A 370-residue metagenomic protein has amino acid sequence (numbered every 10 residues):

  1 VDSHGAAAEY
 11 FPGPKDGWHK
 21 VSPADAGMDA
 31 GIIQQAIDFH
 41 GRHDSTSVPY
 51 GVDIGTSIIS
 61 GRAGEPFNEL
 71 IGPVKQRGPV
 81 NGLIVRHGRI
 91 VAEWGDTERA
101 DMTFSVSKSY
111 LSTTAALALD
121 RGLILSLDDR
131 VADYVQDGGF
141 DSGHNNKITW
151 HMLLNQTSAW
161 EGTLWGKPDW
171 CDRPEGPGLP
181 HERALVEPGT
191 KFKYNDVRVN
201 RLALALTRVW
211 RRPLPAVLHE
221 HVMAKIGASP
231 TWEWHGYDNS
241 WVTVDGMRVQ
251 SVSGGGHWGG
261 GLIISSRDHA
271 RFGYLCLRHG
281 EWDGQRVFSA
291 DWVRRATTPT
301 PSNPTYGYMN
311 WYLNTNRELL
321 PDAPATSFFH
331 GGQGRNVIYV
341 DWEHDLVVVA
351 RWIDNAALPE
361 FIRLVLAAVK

Functional and structural regions predicted by a protein language model:
V1-D96, R121-I124, R208, R212 (+1 more regions): N-terminal leader/targeting segments and the immediately adjacent pre-domain N-terminus
H19-V21, G41-P73, T103, S107 (+1 more regions): Active-site-proximal loop and beta-strand segments within enzyme catalytic domains
D29, G88, M102-L127, L153 (+3 more regions): Active-site SXXK
P73, R99, S142-H144, V186-Y194 (+3 more regions): Solvent-exposed loop and edge beta-strand segments that line ligand/cofactor-binding and catalytic clefts
R89-R99, W160-N239, G260: Catalytic-site signature segments of enzymes, centered on catalytic residues
S109, T113, R198-A205, G260-W282 (+1 more regions): Active-site-proximal alpha-helical segments within enzyme catalytic domains
R121-A159, W210-G259: Active-site helix/loop module of the DD-peptidase/beta-lactamase fold, centered on the serine-lysine SxxK catalytic
H235, S240-G254, T297-V347: Active-site Gly/Thr loop motif
